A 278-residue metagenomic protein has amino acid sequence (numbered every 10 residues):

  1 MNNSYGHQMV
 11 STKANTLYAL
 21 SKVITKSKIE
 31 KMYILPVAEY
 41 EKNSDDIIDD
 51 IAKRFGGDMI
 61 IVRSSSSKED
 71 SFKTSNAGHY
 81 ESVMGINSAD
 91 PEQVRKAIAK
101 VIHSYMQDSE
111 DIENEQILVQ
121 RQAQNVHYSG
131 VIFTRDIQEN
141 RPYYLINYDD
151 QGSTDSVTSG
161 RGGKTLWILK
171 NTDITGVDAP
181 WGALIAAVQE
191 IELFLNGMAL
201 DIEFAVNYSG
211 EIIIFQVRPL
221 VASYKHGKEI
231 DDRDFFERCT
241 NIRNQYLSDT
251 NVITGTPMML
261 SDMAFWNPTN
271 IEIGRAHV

Functional and structural regions predicted by a protein language model:
M1-K26, K31, L35-P36, F72-T74 (+3 more regions): Conserved divalent-metal-coordinating catalytic cores that perform phosphate/pyrophosphate/nucleotidyl transfer
T16, I47-I48: Extended, low-hydrophobicity, polar/charged segments
A19-S21, K31-P36, I51-S82, D108-Q124 (+1 more regions): ATP-grasp fold ATP-binding core
E41-K42: N-terminal leader/transition segments
I48-A52, V188: Short amphipathic alpha-helical segments and helix-helix/interface helices
S67-K68, S88-A89, A123-Q124, D150-S153: Short acidic/polar capping segments at secondary-structure boundaries
H79, V83-E92, I98-Y105: Glycine-rich active-site/cofactor-binding loop and its immediate structural neighborhood
I102, M106, A123, E192-L195: Short regulatory alpha-helical segment in sensory/regulatory domains of signaling proteins that mediates
